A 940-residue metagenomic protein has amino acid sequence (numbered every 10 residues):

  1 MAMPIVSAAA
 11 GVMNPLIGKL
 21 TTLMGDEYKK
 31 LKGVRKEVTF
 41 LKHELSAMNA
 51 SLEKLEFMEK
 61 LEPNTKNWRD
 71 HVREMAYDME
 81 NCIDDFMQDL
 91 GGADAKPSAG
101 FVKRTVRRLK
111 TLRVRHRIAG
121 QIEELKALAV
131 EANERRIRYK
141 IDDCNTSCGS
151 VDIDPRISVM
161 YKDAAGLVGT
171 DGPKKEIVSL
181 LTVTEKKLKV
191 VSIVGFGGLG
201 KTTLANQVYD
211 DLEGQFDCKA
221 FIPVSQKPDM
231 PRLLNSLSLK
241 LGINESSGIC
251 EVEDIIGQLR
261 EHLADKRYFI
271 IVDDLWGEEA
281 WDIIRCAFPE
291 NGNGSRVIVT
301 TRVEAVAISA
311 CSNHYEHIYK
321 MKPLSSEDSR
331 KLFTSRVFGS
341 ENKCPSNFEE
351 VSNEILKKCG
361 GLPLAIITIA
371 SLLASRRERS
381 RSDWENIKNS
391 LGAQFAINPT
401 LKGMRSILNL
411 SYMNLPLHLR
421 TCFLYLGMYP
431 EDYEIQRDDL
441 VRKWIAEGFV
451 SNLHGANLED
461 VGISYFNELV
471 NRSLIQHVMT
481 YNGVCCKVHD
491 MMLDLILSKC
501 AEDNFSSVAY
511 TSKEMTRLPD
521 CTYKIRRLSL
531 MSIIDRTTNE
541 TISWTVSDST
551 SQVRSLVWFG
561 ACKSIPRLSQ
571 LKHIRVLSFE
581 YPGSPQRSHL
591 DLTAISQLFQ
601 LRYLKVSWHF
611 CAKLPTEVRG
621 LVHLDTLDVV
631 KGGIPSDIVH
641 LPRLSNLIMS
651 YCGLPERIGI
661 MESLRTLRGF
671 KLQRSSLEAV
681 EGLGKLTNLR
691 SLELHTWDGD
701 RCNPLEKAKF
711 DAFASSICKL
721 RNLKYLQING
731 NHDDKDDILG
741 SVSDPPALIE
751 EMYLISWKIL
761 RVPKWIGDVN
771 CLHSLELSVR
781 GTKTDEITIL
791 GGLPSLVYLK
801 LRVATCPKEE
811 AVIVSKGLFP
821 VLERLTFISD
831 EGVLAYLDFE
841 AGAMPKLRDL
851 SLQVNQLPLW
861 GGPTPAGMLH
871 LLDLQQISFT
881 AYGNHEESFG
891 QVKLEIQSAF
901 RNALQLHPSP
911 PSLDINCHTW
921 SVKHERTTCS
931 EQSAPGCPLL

Functional and structural regions predicted by a protein language model:
M1-N64, R108, R330-F333: N-terminal amphipathic alpha-helical segments
V12, F40-H43, A47, H71-E74 (+7 more regions): Charged, amphipathic alpha-helical oligomerization/scaffolding segments
L20, S46-E62, L237-I249, G257 (+7 more regions): Non-catalytic, charged helical/coil tracts that couple and regulate nucleotide-powered enzyme cores
L45, A99-G197, T203-N206, I222 (+14 more regions): Regulatory and partner-binding modules of innate immune sensors/adaptors
C82, Q88-S98, R104, R108-K110 (+13 more regions): Surface-exposed helical/coil interface segments that assemble multiprotein signaling complexes
L128-L199, T203-D217, P223-Q226, S236 (+7 more regions): N-terminal flanking helix/linker immediately upstream of nucleotide/cofactor-binding cores
D210-Q215, D254-L324: A conserved switch/coupling segment of P-loop NTPase cores
H262, Y268, N291-G292, T511-R526 (+4 more regions): Cross-kingdom leucine-rich repeat
